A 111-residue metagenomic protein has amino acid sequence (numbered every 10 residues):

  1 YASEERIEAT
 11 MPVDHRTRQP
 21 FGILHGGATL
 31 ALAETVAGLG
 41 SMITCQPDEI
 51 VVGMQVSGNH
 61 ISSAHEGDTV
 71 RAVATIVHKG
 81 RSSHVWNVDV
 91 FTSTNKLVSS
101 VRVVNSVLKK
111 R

Functional and structural regions predicted by a protein language model:
Y1-L24: Catalytic strand-loop segment that frames the active site of acyl-thioester-processing enzymes
M11-V13, H60, V107: Hydrophobic residues in beta-strands and at strand termini
T17-P20, P47-D48, S93-T94: Glycine-rich, flexible loop/turn motifs
F21-L39: Compact, glycine-rich, soluble single-domain proteins
L24, L39-R71, I76: Hydrophobic beta-strand-centered segment that forms part of the acyl-chain substrate-binding groove
S62-R71, T75-R111: HotDog/MaoC-like acyl-thioester-processing domains
